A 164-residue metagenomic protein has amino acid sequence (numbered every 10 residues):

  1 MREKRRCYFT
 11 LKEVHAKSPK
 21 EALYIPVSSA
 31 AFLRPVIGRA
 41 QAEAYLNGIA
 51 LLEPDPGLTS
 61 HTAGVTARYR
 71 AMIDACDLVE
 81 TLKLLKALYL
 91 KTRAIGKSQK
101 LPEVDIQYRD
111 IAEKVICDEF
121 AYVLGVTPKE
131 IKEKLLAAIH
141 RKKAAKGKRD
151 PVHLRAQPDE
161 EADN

Functional and structural regions predicted by a protein language model:
M1-A30: A positional/architectural concept
A30-N164: Charge/polar-rich, low-complexity and marginally structured segments
